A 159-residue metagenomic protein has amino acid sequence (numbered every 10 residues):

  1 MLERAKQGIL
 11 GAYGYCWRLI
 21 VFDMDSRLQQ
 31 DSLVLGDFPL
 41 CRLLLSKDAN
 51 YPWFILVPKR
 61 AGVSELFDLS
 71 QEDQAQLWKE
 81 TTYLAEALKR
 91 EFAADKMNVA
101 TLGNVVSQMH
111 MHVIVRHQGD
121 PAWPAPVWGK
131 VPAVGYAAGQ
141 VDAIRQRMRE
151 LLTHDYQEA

Functional and structural regions predicted by a protein language model:
M1-L10: Extreme N-terminal basic, low-complexity initiation segments that serve as generic localization/processing leaders
G14-A159: HIT superfamily nucleotide-processing domains
